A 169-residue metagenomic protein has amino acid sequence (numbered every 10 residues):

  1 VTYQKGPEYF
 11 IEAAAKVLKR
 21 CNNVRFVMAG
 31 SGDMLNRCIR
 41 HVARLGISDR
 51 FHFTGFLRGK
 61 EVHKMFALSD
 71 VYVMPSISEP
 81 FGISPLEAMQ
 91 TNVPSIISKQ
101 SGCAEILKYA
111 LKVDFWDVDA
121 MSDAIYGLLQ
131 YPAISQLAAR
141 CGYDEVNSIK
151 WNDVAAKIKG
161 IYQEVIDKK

Functional and structural regions predicted by a protein language model:
V1-K16, D33-I39, D119: A conserved mid-protein helix/loop that constitutes part of the nucleotide-sugar donor-binding site
I39-L57: Nucleotide-activated donor-binding/catalytic signature segment of Leloir-type glycosyltransferases, i.e., the conserved
F56-L57, K64-S69: Short alpha-helical donor nucleotide-sugar binding micro-motif in glycosyltransferases
I77: Aromatic "clamp/platform" in nucleotide-sugar-dependent glycosyltransferases that forms part of the donor/acceptor
P94-I97: Short hydrophobic beta-strand element within catalytic cores of glycosyltransferases and related nucleotide-activated
A110-D119, G127-P132: Conserved acidic donor-binding segment of nucleotide-sugar-dependent glycosyltransferases
A133-Q163: A charged, aromatic-enriched C-terminal amphipathic alpha-helix characteristic of glycosyltransferases across folds
